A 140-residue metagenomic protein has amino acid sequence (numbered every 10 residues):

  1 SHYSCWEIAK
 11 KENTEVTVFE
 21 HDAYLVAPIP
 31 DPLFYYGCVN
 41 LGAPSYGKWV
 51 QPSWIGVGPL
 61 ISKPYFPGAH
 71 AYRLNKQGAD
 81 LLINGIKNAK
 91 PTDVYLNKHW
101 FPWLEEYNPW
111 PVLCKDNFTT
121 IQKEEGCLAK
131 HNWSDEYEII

Functional and structural regions predicted by a protein language model:
S1-F19, A23-I140: An acidic/histidine-cluster motif and surrounding catalytic segment that typifies divalent-metal-assisted enzyme active
